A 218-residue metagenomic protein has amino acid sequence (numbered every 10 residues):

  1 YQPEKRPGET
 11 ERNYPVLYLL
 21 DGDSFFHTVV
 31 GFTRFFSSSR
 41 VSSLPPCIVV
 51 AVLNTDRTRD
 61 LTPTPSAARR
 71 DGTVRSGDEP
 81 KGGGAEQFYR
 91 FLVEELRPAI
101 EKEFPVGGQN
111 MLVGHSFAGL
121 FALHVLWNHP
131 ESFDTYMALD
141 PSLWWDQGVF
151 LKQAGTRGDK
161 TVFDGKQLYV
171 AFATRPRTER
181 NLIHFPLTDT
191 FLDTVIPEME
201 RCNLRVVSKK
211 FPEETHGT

Functional and structural regions predicted by a protein language model:
Y1-T218: Non-catalytic cap/lid and distal C-terminal segments of serine-dependent acyl enzymes
